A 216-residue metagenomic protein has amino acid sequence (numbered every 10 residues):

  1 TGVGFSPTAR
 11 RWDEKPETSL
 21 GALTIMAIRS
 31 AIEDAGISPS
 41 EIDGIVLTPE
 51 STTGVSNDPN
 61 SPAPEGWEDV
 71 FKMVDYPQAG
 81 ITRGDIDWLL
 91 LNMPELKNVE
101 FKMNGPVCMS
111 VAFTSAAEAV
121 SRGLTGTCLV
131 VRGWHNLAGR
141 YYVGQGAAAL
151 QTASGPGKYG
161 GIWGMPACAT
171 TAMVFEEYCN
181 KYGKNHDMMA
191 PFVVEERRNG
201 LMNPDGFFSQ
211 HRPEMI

Functional and structural regions predicted by a protein language model:
T1-F5, L20, D34-E65, A79-G84: N-terminal glycine-rich anion-binding loops that anchor highly charged ligand groups
T1-G21, S30, G157, N180-K181 (+2 more regions): Condensing-enzyme catalytic core mediating Claisen C-C bond formation in acyl metabolism
L20-G36, R83-D87, T171-F175: Short, well-ordered amphipathic alpha-helical segments that serve as non-catalytic structural scaffolds within diverse
L23, N60, P191-I216: N-terminal extracellular/periplasmic Venus flytrap/periplasmic-binding protein-like
R29-D43, Y178-G183: Phosphate/pyrophosphate-binding loops at sites that engage ATP/ADP/AMP, CoA/4′-phosphopantetheine, polyphosphate
P39-P49, V99-N104, C128-G133, D187-V194: Beta-strand segments within the central parallel beta-sheet cores of soluble alpha/beta enzyme folds
T53-T127, V131, H135-T170, Q210-I216: Conserved catalytic cysteine-centered active-site region of acyl-thioester-dependent Claisen-condensing enzymes
I162-H186: Glycine-rich phosphate-binding loop plus the immediately following alpha-helix
